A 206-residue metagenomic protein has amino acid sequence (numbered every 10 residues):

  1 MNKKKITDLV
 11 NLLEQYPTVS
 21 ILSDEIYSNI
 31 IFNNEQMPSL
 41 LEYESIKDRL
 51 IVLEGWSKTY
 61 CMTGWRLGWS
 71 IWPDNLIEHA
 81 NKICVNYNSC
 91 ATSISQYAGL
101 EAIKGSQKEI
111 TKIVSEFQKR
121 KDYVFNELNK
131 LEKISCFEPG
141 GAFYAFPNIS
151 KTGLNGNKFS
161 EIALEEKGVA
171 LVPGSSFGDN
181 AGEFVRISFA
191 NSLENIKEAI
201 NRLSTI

Functional and structural regions predicted by a protein language model:
M1-I206: PLP-dependent class I/II
